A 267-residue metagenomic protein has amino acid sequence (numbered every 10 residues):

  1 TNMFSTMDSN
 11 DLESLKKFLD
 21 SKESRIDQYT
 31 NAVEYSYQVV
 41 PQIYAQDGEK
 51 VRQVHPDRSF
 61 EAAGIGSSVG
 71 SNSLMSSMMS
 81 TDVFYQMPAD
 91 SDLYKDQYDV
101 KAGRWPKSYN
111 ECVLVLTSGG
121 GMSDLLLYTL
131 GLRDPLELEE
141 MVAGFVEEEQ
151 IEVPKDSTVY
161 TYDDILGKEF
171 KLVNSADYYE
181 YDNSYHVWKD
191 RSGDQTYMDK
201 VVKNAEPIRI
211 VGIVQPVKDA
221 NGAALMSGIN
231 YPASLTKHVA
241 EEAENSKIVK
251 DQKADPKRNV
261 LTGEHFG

Functional and structural regions predicted by a protein language model:
T1-G267: Basic-flanked hydrophobic alpha-helices used for secretion and membrane insertion
